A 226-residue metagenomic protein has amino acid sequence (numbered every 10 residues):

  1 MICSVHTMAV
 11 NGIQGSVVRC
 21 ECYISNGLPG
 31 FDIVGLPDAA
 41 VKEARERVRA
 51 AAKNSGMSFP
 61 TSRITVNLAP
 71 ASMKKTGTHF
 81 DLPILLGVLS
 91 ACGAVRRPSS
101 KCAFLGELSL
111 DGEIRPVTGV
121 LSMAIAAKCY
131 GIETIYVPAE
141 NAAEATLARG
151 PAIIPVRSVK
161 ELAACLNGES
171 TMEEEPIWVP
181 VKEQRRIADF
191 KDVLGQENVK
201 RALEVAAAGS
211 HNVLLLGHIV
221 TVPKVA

Functional and structural regions predicted by a protein language model:
M1-V225: Peripheral, non-AAA+ core regions of ATP-driven protein-machinery
